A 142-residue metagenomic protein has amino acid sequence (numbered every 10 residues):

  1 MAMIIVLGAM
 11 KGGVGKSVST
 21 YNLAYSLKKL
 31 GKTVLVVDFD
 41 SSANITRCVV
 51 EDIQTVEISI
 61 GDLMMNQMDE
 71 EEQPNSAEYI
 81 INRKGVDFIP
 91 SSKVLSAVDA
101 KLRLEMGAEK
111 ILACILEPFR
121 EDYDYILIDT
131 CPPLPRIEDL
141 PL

Functional and structural regions predicted by a protein language model:
M1-L142: P-loop NTP-binding core
